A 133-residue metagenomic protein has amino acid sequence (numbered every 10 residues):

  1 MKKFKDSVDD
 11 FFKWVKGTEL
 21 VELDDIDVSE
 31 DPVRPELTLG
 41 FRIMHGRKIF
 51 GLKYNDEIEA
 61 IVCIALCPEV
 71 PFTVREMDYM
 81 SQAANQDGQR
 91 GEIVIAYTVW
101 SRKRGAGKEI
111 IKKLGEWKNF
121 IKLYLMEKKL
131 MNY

Functional and structural regions predicted by a protein language model:
M1-E36: Short amphipathic alpha-helix that is part of the acyltransferase structural core
M1-K2, V15, L52, E127-M131: Generic cytosolic/nucleocytoplasmic N-terminal low-complexity/intrinsically disordered segments
D9-W14, E22-D25, Y54-C63, Q86-R90: A broad, low-specificity signal for short, low-complexity segments enriched in glycine/proline and polar/charged
V15, R42, L114-K118: Hydrophobic, Leu/Ile/Phe/Ala-enriched alpha-helical segments that form helix-helix packing faces
L20-V21, I49, F120: A general structural signal for well-ordered secondary-structure junctions
V21-S29, E36-G40, C67-M77, T98-R102: Short linear motifs at secondary-structure transitions and domain/linker junctions
T38-N55, A60, A65-P71: A short helix-loop-beta-strand connector motif used in the catalytic cores of GNAT acetyltransferases and, in some
T73-Y133: Acyl-donor binding region in acyl/amide transferases
